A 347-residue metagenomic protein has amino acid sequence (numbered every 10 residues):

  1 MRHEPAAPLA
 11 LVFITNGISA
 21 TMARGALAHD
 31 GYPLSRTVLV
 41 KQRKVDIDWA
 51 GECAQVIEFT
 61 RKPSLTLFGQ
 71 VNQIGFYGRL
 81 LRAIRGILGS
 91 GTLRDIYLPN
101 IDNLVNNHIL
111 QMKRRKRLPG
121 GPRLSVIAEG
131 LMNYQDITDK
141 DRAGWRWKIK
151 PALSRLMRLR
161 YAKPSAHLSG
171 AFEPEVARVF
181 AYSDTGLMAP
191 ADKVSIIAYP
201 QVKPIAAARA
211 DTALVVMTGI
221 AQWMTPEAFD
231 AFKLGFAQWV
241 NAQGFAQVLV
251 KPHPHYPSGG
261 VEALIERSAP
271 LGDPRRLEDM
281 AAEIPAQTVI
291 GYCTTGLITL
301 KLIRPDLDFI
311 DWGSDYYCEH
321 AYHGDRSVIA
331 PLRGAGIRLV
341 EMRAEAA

Functional and structural regions predicted by a protein language model:
R2-T15, V38-V40, T92-N100, V179-A181 (+2 more regions): Short hydrophobic beta-strand segments
L11-R160, G296-I298: Active-site and donor-binding regions of nucleotide-sugar-utilizing enzymes
S35-R36, W49-T66, R142-K148, K193-I197 (+4 more regions): Active-site regions of enzymes building and remodeling cell-envelope glycoconjugates
R36-R43, L124-A128, V179, V248-H253 (+1 more regions): Short internal beta-strands
A128-E129, N133-M217: A nucleotide-sugar donor-handling region in carbohydrate enzymes
A210-P252, Y256: Conserved catalytic-core segment of nucleotide-activated headgroup transferases in glycan assembly
P254-I298, L302, V328: Donor nucleotide-activated moiety binding/catalytic core segment of transferases that use nucleotide-activated donors
L297-A346: Catalytic binding pocket for nucleotide-activated donors in carbohydrate/polymer assembly enzymes
